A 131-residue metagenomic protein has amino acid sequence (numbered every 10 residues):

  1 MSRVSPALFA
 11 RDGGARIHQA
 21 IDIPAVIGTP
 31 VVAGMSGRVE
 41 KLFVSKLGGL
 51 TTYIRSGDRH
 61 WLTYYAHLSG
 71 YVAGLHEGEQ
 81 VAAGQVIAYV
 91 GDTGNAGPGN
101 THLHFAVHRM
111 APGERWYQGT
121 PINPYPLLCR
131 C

Functional and structural regions predicted by a protein language model:
M1-L50, A83, D92, Y125-C131: Surface-exposed, glycine-biased beta-strand/turn segments
D22, Y53, Y64-H67, Y89 (+1 more regions): Conserved beta-strand positions that form and line the central face of beta-propeller blades
P24, R55-G57, H108-M110: A generic structural motif
T29, R59-W61, T120: Short acidic/polar mixed-charge low-complexity motifs
A33-E77, N100-H104: Zn2+-dependent peptidoglycan hydrolase active-site motif and core
L62, P98, G113-Y117: Substrate-binding/catalytic groove segments of enzymes that remodel or degrade extracellular structural polymers
A73-V86, H104-C131: Acidic, glycine-rich catalytic/binding loops that coordinate metals and/or anionic ligands
V90-L103, P112: Active-site loop architecture of trypsin-fold serine endopeptidases
